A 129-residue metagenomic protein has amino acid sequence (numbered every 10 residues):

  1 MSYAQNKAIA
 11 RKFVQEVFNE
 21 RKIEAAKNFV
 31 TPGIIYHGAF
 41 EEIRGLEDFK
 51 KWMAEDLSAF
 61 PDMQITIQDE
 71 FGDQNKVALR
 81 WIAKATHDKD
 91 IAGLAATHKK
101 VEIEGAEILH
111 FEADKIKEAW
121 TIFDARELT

Functional and structural regions predicted by a protein language model:
M1-T129: C-terminal and inter-domain tail/linker signature
